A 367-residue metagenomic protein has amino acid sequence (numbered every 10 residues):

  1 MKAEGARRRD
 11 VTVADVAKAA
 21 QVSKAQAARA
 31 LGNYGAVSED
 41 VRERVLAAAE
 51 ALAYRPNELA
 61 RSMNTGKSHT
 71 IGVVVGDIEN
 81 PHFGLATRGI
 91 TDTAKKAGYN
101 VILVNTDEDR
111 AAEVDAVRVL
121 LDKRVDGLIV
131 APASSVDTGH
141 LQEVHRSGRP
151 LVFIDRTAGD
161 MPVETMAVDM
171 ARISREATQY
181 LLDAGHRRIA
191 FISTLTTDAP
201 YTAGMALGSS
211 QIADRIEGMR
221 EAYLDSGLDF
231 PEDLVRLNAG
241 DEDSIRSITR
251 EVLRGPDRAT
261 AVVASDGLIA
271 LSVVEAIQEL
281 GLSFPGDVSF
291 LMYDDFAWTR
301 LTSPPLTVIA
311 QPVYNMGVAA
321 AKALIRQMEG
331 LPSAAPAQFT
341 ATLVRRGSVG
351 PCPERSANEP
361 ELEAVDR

Functional and structural regions predicted by a protein language model:
M1-H69, E361-R367: N-terminal helix-turn-helix DNA-binding module of bacterial transcription factors
K2-G5, A51, D92-A97, H145-F153 (+1 more regions): Bacterial carbohydrate/catabolite-sensing allosteric modules
A19, K24-R29, N64-I78, R188-M205: Short beta-strand segments enriched in small/hydrophobic residues
E39, E43, L52-G127, M205 (+1 more regions): Amphipathic helical "hinge" segments at domain boundaries
A60, V114-V117, L141, T178 (+1 more regions): Short hydrophobic/charged patches on amphipathic alpha-helices used for structural packing and interfaces
I102-V104, G127-V130, V263, A310: Short catalytic-loop micro-motif centered on adjacent basic/acidic residues
D107-R110, A131-V136, L268: Short beta->alpha connector loops
V136-H145: Active-site-adjacent beta->alpha loops and helix N-cap segments on the catalytic face of soluble alpha/beta enzymes
